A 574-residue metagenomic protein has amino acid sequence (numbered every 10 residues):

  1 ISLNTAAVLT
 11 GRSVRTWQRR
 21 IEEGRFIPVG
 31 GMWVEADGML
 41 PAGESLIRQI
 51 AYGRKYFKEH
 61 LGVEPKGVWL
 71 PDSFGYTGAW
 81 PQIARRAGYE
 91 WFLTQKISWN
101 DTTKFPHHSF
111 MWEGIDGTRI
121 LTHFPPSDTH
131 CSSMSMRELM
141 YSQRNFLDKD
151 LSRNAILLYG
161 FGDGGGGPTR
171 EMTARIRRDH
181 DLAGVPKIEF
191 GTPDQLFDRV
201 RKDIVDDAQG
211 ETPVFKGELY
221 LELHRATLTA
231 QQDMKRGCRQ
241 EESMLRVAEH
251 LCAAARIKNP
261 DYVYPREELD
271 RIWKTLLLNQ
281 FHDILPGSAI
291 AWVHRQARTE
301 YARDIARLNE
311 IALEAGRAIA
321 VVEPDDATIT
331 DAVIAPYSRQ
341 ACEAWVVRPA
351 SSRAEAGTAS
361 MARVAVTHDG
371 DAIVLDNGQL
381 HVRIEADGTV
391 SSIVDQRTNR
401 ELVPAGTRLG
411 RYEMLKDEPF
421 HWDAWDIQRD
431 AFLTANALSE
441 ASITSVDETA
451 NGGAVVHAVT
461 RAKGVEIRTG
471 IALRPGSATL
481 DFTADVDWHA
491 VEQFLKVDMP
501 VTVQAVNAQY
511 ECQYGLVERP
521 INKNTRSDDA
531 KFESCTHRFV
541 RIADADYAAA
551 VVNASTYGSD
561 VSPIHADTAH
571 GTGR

Functional and structural regions predicted by a protein language model:
I1-A7, G30-I47, V63-F74, Q95-S98 (+3 more regions): The substrate-binding groove and active-site-proximal loops of carbohydrate-active enzymes, especially glycoside
I1-Q49, Y56-E59, R86, F215-L219 (+2 more regions): N-terminal catalytic cores of secreted or lumenal carbohydrate-active enzymes
R15-R25, V29, E44, T77-H130: Surface-exposed loop and adjacent secondary-structure segments within mature catalytic domains
G38-F57, P126-L147, D426, D430 (+1 more regions): Alpha-helical scaffold elements lining the catalytic groove of polysaccharide deacetylases
L46-F74, G78-A79, R86, S142-I156: CE4/NodB-like, metal-dependent polysaccharide N-deacetylase domain that modifies extracellular/periplasmic N-acetylated
G53, V68, A84, L158 (+3 more regions): Conserved, mostly hydrophobic/aromatic
W80-R85, W99, H108-S109, L182-G184 (+3 more regions): C-terminal (or distal) subdomains of carbohydrate-active enzymes
P106-V322, Y510-R574: Active-site and substrate-binding clefts of carbohydrate-active enzymes
